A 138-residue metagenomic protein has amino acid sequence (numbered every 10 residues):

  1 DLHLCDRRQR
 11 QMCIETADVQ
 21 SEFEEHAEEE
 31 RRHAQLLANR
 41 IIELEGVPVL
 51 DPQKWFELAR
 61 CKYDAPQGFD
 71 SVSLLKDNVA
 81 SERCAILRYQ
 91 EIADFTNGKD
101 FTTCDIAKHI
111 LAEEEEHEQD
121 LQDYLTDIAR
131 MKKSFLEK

Functional and structural regions predicted by a protein language model:
D1-E15: Single conserved hydrophobic/aromatic residue that forms the stacking wall/gate of nucleotide- or nucleobase-binding
R7-Q11, Q35-G46, L58-E116: Acidic/histidine-rich alpha-helical segments that form the ligand environment of transition-metal centers
Q11, A17-K54, L121-L125: Conserved alpha-helical segments that form or flank metal/cofactor-binding pockets of metalloenzymes
T16-V19, K99-F101: Glycine-rich cofactor-pocket loops
Q20-S21, D51-Q53, C104-K108, K138: Beta-strand segments within the central parallel beta-sheet cores of soluble alpha/beta enzyme folds
R32, C104-E137: Short, contiguous alpha-helical
